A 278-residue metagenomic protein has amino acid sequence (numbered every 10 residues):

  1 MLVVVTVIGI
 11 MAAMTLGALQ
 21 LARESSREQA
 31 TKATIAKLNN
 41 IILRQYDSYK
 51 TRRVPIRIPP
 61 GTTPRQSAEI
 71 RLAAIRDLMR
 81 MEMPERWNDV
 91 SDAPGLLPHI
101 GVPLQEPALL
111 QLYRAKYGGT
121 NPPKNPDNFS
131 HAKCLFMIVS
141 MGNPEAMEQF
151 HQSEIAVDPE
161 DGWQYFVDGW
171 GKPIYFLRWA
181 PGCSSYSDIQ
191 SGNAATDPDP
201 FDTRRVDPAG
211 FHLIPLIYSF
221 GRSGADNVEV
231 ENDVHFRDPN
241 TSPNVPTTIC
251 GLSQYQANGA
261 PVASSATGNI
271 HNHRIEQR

Functional and structural regions predicted by a protein language model:
M1-A22: N-terminal single-pass transmembrane signal-anchor helix
T15-A36: Aliphatic-rich helix starts adjacent to a transmembrane/signal segment
K32-R278: N-terminal pilin/flagellin-like segments and related low-complexity appendage regions
